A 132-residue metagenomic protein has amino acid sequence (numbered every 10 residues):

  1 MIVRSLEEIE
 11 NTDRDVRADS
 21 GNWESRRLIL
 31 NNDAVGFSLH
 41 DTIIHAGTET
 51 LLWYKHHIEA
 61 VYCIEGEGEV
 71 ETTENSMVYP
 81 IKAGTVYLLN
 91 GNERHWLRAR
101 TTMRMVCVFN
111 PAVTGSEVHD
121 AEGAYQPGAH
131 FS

Functional and structural regions predicted by a protein language model:
M1-F37, E122-S132: A short, N-terminal "cap"/entry segment at the start of jelly-roll beta-barrel domains of the cupin/DSBH fold
W23, S38-K55: Conserved short histidine dyad/triad with adjacent acidic residue
D41, V78-P80, R94, T102: Well-ordered beta-strand positions in beta-sheet-rich domains
T50-L52, V70-E71, L89, R94-R100 (+1 more regions): Short beta-strand His + acidic residue motifs that chelate non-heme Fe in jelly-roll/DSBH and cupin folds
H56-E69: Glycine- and acidic-residue-biased ligand/ion/polar-headgroup-sensing regions
A60, L88, T102-V118: A short hydrophobic beta-strand segment most commonly corresponding to one strand of the jelly-roll/cupin
I64-E65, K82, T101: A cytosolic small-molecule/anion-sensing beta-strand core signal
N75-N92: Short acidic-glycine-tyrosine-enriched beta hairpin
